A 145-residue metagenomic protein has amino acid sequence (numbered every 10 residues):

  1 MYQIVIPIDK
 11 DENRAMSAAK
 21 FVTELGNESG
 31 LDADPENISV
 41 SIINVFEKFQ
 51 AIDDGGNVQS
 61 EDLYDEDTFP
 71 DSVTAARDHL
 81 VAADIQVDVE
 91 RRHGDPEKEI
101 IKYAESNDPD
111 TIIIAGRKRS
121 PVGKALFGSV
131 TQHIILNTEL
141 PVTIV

Functional and structural regions predicted by a protein language model:
Y2-G55: Small/aliphatic-rich secondary-structure junction motif
G26-G30, V73-V81, A104: Conserved hydrophobic residues forming the short capping helix/wall of the S-adenosyl-L-methionine
S41-I43, D88-R92, T143: General small-molecule cofactor/ligand-binding pocket signal
N44-D54, D71, A75, D95 (+3 more regions): Contiguous, function-dense segments enriched for cysteine-driven chemistry and partner/ligand-binding capacity
V58-S60, S106-D108, V130-Q132: Short, hinge-like loop/turn segments at secondary-structure boundaries
Q59-D71: A short acidic, glycine-rich active-site loop that binds or catalyzes chemistry on phosphate/adenosine moieties
V81-I112: Structural beta-alpha unit
D110-V145: Gly/Ser-rich helix-loop-strand patches that form or flank binding pockets for ribonucleotide-derived cofactors
